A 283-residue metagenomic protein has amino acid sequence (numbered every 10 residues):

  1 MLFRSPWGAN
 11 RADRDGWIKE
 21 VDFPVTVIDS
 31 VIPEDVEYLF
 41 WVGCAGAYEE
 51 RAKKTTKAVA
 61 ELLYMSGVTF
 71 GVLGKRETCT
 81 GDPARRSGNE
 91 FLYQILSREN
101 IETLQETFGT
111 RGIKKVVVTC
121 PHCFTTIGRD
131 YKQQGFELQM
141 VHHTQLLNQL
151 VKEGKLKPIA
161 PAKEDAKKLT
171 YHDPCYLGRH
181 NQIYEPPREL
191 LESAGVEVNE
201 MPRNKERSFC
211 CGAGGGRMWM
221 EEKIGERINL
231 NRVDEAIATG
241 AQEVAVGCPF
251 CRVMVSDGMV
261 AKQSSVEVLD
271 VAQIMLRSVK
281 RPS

Functional and structural regions predicted by a protein language model:
M1-T126, D130-Y131: Iron-sulfur-cluster electron-transfer modules
V42-A47, R76-G88, V117-T126, H172-N181 (+2 more regions): Local cysteine-cluster metal-coordination motifs and their immediate loop/turn environment, predominantly Fe-S cluster
Y48-K54, L150, Y176-L190: Active-site glycine- and acidic-residue-rich loops that bind and position anionic ligands or nucleotide-like cofactors
K57-T69, Y184-E197: Short helix-loop-beta junction
Q134-K163, R203-E206, V260-S283: Short, flexible loop segments at boundaries between secondary-structure elements
S193-F209: Histidine/lysine/aspartate-rich catalytic loop segments that bind and position anionic ligands
E197-P202, M220-N229: Long, compositionally biased charged/polar accessory segments in the mid-to-C-terminal portions of proteins
I224-G240: A short, acidic, amphipathic alpha-helical segment used as a generic capping/interface helix at domain edges
